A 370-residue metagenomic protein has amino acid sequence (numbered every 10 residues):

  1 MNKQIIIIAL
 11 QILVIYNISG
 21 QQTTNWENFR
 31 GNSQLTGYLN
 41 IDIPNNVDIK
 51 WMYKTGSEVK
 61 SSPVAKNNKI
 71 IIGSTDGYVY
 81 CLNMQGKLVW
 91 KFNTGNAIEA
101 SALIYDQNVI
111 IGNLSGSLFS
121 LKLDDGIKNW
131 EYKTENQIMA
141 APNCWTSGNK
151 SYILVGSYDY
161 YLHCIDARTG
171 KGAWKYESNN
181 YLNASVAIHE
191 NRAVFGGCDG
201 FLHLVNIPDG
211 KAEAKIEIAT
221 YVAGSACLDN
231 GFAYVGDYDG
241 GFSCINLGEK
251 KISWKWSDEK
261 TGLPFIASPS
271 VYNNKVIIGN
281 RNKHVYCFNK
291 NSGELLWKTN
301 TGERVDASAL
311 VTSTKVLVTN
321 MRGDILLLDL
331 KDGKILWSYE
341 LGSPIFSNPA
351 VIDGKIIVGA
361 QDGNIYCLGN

Functional and structural regions predicted by a protein language model:
M1-Q22: Bacterial Sec-dependent N-terminal signal peptides
T23, R30-S33, N45, W51-V64 (+13 more regions): Extracytoplasmic beta-rich repeat domains
L35-L39: Short, tryptophan-glycine- and acidic/Ser/Thr-enriched carbohydrate-recognition patches
G73, K87, G112, G196 (+5 more regions): Glycine-rich phosphate/oxyanion-binding loops and their immediately adjacent helices within cytosolic catalytic domains
T75-G77, L82-M84: Beta-propeller domains
N83-K87, K122-D125, D166-T169, N206-G210 (+4 more regions): Short loop/turn segments that connect beta-strands within beta-propeller blades
